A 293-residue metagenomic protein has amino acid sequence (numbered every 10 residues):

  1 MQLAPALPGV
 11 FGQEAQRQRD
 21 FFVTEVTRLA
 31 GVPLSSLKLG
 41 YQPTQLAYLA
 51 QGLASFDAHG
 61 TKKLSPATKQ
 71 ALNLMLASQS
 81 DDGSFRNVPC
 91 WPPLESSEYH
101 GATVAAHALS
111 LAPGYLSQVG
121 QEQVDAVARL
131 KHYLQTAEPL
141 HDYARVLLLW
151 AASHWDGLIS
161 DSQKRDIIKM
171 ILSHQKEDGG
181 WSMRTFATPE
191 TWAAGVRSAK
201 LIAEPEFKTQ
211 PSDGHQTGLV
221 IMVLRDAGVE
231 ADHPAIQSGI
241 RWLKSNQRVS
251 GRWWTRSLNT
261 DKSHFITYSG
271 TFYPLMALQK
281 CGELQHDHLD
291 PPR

Functional and structural regions predicted by a protein language model:
M1-R293: Preference for long, amphipathic alpha-helical scaffolds in soluble/luminal domains and all-alpha bundles
